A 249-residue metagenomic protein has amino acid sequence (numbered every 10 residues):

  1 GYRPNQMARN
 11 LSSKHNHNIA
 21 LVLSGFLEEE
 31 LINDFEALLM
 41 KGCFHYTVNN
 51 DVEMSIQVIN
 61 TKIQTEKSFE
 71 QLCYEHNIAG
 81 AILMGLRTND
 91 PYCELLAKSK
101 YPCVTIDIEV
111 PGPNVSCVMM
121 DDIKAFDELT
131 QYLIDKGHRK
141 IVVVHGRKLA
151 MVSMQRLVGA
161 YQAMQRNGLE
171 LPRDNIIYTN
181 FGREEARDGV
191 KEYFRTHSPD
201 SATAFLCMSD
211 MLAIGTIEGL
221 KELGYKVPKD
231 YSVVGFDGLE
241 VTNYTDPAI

Functional and structural regions predicted by a protein language model:
R3-K67: Amphipathic helical "hinge" segments at domain boundaries
A8, E70, C93, T130 (+1 more regions): Short hydrophobic/charged patches on amphipathic alpha-helices used for structural packing and interfaces
K41-V52, A97-T105, E109-I249: Bacterial carbohydrate/catabolite-sensing allosteric modules
T61-Q64, M84-N89, M211: Short beta->alpha connector loops
A81: Intrinsically disordered, low-complexity polar regions and short flexible loop motifs
T88-K100: Active-site-adjacent beta->alpha loops and helix N-cap segments on the catalytic face of soluble alpha/beta enzymes
